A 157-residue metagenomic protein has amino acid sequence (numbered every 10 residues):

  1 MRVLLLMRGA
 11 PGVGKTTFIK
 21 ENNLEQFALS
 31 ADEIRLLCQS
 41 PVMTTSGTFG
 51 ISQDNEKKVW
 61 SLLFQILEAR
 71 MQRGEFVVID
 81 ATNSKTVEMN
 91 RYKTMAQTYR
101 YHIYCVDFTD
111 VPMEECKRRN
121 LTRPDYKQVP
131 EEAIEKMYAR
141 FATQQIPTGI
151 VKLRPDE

Functional and structural regions predicted by a protein language model:
M1, E25, G50, D54 (+3 more regions): Short N-terminal micro-motifs specific to bacterial/archaeal maturation and metal-cluster initiation sites
M1-R8, V13-T17, E21, E25-F27 (+2 more regions): Conserved GTP-binding G-domain of TRAFAC-class P-loop NTPases and closely related GTPase folds
M1-V13, A31-C38, V78-K85: Charged, low-complexity, helix/coiled-coil-prone segments
T16-E75, E114-R118: Conserved substrate/cofactor phosphate-moiety recognition/catalytic segment in nucleotide-dependent phosphotransferases
S30-A31, Q53-N55, H102-C105, V129-E132: Glycine-rich loops and low-complexity Gly/Arg-rich segments that provide flexible linkers or classic glycine-based
L37, P41-V42, N83-Y126, R140: ATP-dependent NMP and nucleoside kinases share a basic, alpha-helical "lid"
D54-I103: Glycine-rich phosphate-binding loop used to anchor ATP phosphates in small-molecule kinases, encompassing both
